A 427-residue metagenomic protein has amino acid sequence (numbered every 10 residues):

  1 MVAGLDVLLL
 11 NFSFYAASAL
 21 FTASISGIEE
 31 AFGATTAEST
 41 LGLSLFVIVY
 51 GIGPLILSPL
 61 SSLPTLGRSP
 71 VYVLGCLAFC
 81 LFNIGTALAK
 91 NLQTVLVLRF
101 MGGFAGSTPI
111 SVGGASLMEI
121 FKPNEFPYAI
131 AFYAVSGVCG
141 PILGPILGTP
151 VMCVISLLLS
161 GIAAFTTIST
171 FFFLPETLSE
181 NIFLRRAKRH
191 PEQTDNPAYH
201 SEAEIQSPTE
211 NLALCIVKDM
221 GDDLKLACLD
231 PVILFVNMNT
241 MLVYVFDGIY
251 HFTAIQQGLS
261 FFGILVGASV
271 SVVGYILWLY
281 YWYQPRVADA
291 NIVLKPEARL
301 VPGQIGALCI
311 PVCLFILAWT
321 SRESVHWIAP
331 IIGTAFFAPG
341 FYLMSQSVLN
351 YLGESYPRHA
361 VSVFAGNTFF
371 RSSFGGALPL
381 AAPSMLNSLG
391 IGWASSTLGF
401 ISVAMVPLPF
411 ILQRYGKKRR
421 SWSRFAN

Functional and structural regions predicted by a protein language model:
M1-N427: A six-helix transmembrane bundle that forms the core substrate pathway of small-molecule transporters
